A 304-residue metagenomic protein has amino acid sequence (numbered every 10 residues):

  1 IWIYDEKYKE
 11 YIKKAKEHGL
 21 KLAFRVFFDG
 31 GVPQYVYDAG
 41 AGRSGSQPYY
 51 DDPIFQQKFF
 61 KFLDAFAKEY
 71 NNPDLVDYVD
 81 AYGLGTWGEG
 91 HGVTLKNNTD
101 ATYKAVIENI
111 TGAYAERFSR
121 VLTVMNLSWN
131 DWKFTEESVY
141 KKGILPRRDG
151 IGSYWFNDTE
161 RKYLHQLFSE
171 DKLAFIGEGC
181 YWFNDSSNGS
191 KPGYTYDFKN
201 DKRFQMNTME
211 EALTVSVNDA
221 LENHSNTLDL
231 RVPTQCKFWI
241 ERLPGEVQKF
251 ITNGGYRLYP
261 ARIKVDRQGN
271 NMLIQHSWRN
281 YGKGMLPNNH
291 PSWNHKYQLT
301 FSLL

Functional and structural regions predicted by a protein language model:
I1-S44, Y103-L122: Aromatic-lined substrate-binding rim segments of carbohydrate-active enzymes
D5-H18, L63-N71, V265-Q268: Short amphipathic alpha-helices and their capping/turn segments at secondary-structure boundaries
K16, D80-G88, V93-T234: Catalytic-core regions of glycoside hydrolase
D29, S46-D52, F62-D100: Active-site groove signature of glycoside hydrolases
A212-I263: Catalytic cores of secreted or luminal carbohydrate-active enzymes
N270-I274: Structural beta-strand segments of beta-rich domains
W278-S292: Short amphipathic, basic-aromatic surface patches that mediate peripheral association with negatively charged
N289-L304: Extended low-complexity, serine/threonine- and proline-enriched intrinsically disordered segments
